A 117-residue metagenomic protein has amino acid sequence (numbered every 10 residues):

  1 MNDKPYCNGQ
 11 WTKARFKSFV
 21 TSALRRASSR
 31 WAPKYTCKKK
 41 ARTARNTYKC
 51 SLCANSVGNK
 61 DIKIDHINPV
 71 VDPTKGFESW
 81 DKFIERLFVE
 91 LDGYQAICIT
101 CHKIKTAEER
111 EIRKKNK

Functional and structural regions predicted by a protein language model:
M1, Y6, K63-I64, T100 (+1 more regions): Intrinsically disordered, low-complexity peptide-like regions
M1-A54, W80-D92: Short, charged surface segments at domain edges that flank catalytic/cofactor-binding sites
G9-Q10, R15-S18, K60, V70-D72 (+1 more regions): Flexible linker/context regions in extracytoplasmic redox proteins
K49, K63, I97: The −1 position to Zn-ligating cysteines in a subset of zinc-ribbon hairpins
N55-G93, R110-I112: Histidine-centered nuclease catalytic patch
S56-N59, T100-I104: Cys/His-rich metal-chelating microdomains
G93-I99: Cysteine-rich micro-motifs
H102-K117: Basic DNA-binding region of bZIP-type proteins
